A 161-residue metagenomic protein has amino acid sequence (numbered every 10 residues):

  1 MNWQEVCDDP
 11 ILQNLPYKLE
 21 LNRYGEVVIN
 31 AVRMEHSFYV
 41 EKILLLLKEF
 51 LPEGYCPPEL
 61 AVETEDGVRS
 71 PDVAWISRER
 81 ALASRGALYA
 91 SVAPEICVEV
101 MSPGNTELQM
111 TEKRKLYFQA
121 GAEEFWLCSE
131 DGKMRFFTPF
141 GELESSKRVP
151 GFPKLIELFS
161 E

Functional and structural regions predicted by a protein language model:
M1-E161: Gly/Pro/Ser/Thr-rich low-complexity, intrinsically disordered segments predominantly at protein N-termini
